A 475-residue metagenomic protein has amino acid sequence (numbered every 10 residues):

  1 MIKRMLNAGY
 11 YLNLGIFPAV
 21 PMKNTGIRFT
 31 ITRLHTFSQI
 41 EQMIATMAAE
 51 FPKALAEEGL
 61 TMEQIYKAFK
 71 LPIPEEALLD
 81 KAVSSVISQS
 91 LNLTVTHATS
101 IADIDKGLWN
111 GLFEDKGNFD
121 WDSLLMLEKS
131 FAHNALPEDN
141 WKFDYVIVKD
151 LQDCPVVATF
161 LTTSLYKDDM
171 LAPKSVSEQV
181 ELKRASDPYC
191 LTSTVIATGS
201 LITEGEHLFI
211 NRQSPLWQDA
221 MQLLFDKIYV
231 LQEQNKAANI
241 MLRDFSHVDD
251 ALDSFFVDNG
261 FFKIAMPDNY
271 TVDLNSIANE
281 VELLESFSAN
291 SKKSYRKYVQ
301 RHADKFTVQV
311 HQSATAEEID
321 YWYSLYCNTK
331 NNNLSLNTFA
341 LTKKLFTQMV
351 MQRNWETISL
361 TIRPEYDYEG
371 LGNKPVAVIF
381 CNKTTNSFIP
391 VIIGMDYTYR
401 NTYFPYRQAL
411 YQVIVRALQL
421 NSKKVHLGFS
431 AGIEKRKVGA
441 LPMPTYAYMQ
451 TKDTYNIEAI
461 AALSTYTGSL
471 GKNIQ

Functional and structural regions predicted by a protein language model:
M1, I27-I31, L208: Short, hydrophobic beta-strand segments
I2, L6, P18, I44 (+6 more regions): Generic hydrophobic alpha-helical scaffold/packing signal
N7, A19-S85: PLP-dependent enzyme catalytic core of the Aspartate aminotransferase-like
A8, L12-G15: Membrane-embedded alpha-helical bundles of multi-pass transporters/translocases, especially carrier/permease families
T25-I27, L93, E204-E206, D304-F306: Short amphipathic alpha-helical segments
I87-Q179, Y229, N239-N401: A conserved beta-strand-loop-helix scaffold within acyl/acetyltransferase catalytic domains
K142-D144, K149-D150, C154-A158, T162-F262 (+1 more regions): Acyl-donor binding region in acyl/amide transferases
Q300, S324, T329-N337, K344-T347 (+2 more regions): C-terminal catalytic domain of photolyase/cryptochrome flavoproteins, centering on the FAD-binding pocket
